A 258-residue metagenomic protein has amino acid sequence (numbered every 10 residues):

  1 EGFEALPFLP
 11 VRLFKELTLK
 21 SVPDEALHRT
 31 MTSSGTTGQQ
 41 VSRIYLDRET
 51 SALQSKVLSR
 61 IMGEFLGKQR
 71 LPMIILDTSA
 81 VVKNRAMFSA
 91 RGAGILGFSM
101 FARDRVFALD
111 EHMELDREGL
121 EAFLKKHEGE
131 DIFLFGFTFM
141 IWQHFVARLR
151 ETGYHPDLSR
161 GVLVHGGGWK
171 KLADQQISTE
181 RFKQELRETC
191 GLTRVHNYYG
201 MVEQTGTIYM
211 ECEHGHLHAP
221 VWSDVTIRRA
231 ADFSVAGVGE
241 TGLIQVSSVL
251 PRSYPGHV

Functional and structural regions predicted by a protein language model:
E1-F133, F137, Q143-V162, R194 (+1 more regions): Nucleotide 5′-phosphate-binding alpha/beta core
L96-V258: Active-site glycine/GP-rich loop and adjacent strand/helix microenvironment that borders small-molecule binding pockets
